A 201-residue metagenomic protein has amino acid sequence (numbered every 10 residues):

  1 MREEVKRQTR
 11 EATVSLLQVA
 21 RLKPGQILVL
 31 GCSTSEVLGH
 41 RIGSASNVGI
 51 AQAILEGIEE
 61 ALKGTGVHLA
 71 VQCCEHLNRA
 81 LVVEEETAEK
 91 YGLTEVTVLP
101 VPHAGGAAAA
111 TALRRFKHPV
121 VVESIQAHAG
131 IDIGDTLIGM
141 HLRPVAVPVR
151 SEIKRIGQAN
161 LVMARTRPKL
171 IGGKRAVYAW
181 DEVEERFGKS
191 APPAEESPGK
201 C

Functional and structural regions predicted by a protein language model:
M1-L28, V48-A61: N-terminal glycine-/serine-/threonine-rich phosphate-binding loop
V14, Q18-R21, E59-V67, L113-V121 (+1 more regions): Generic secondary-structure signature for well-ordered alpha-helical cores
A20-L22, A104, R150-R155: Solvent-exposed alpha-helices and their adjacent loops that cap or buttress functional pockets in soluble metabolic
L28-G31, V162: Structural motif
L30-S35, Q72: Glycine-rich beta-strand-to-loop/alpha-helix junction loops that act as flexible
I42-V48: Short glycine-enriched, charge-decorated loop/helix-capping segments at active-site entrances that position
T65-G134: Ligand-binding beta-strand-loop-alpha-helix segment within the catalytic cores of soluble metabolic enzymes
A110, R114-C201: Glycine-rich, aromatic-bearing surface loops/beta-hairpins
